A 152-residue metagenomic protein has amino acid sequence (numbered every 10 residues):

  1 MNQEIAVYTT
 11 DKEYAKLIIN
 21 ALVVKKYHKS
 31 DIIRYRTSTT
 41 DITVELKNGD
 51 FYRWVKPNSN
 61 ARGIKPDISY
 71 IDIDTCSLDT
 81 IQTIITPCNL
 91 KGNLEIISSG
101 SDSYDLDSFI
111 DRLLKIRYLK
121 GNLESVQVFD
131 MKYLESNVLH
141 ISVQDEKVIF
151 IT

Functional and structural regions predicted by a protein language model:
M1-T152: Short, flexible loop motifs at catalytic/binding sites
